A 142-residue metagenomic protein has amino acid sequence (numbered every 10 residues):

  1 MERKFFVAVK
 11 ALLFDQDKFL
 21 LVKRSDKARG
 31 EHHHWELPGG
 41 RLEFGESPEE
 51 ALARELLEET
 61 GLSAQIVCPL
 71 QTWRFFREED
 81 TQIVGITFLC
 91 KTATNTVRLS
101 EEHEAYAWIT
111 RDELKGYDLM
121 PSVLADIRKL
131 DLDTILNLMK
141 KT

Functional and structural regions predicted by a protein language model:
M1-L20, T72: Conserved N-terminal beta-strand and adjoining loop/helix that marks the start of the Nudix/MutT-like hydrolase domain
V9-A11, P69, T87-C90: A structural signal for short, well-ordered beta-strand segments
L13-F14, L21, C90-T92, W108: Conserved hydrophobic "DFG−1" position in protein kinase catalytic cores
K18-E58: Conserved Nudix-box catalytic region and its N-terminal flanking loop in Nudix hydrolases and closely related
L62-Q71: A short coil-to-beta-strand element that immediately follows conserved catalytic motifs
W73-T96: Active-site-adjacent beta-strand/loop module that shapes the phosphate/pyrophosphate-binding cleft
E101-T142: Nudix hydrolase/Nudix homology domain
